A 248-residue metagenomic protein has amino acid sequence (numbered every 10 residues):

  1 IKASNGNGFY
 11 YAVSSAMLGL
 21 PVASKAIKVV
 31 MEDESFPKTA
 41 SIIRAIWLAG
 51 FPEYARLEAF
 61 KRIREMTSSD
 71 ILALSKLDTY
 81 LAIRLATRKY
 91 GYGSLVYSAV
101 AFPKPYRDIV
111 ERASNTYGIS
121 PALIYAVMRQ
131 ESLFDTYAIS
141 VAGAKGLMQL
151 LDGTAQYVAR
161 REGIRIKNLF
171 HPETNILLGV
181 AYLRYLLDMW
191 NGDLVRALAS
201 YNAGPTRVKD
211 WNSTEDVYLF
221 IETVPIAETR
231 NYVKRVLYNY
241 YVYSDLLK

Functional and structural regions predicted by a protein language model:
K2, N7-L18, Y54, A59-K248: Catalytic glycan-binding domains that act on GlcNAc-containing polysaccharides
L20-K25: Short, solvent-exposed, mixed-charge loop/turn linkers that connect secondary-structure elements
A26-P37, Y97-A101: TPR-adjacent "capping" and linker segments in tetratricopeptide-repeat scaffold/adaptor proteins
V30-E32, P37-S41, T67, N168 (+1 more regions): Alpha-helix initiation/capping motif
E34-S41, G50, P105, L178: Alpha-helix N-cap/N′ positions at the starts of helices
K38-K61: Alpha-helical segment of the N-proximal tetratricopeptide repeat
